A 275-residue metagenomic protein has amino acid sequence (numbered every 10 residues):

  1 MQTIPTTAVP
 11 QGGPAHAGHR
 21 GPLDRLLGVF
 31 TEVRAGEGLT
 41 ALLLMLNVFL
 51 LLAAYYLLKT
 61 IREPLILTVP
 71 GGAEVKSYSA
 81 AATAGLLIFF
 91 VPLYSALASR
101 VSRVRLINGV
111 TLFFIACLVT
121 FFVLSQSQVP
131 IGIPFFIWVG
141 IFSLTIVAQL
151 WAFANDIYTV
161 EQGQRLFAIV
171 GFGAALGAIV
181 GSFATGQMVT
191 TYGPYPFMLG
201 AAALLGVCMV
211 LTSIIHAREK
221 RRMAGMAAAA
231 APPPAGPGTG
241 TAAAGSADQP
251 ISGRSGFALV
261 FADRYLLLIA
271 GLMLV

Functional and structural regions predicted by a protein language model:
M1-M45, A73, S77, A98-R105 (+4 more regions): Intracellular loop-helix junctions on the cytosolic face of multi-pass helical membrane proteins
F49, V129-I146: Hydrophobic core of transmembrane alpha-helices in multi-pass small-molecule transporters, especially MFS/SLC-type
L50-K59, V147: Conserved extracellular-gate-facing transmembrane-helix segments in secondary transporters
L57-E74: Short amphipathic helix-loop junctions that connect adjacent transmembrane helices in Major Facilitator Superfamily/SLC
P64, S95-A96, S182, G186-Q187: Small-residue-mediated transmembrane helix hinge/kink sites in multi-pass secondary transporters
S79-I88, R165-F183: Glycine-rich segments within core transmembrane alpha-helices of 12-TM secondary carriers
L144-T159: Intracellular juxtamembrane helix-capping segments at the cytosolic ends of symmetry-related transmembrane helices
